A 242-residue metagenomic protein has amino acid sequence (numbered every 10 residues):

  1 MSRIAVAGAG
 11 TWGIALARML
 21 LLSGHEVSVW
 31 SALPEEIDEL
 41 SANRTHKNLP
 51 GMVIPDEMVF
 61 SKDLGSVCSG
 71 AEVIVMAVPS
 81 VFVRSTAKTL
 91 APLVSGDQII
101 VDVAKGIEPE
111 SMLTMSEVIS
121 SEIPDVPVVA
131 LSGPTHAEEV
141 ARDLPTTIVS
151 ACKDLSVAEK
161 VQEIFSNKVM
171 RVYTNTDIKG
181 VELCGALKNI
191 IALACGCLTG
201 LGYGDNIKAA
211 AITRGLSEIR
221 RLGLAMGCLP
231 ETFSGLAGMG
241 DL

Functional and structural regions predicted by a protein language model:
M1-V53, V59-K62, T89: NAD(P)+-binding Rossmann beta1-loop-alpha1 motif at the extreme N-terminus of oxidoreductases
I4, V27, V126-V128, V172: Hydrophobic anchor at the start of a short beta-strand that flanks the dinucleotide cofactor-binding loop
F60-S69, V73-P145, V161: Rossmann-like NAD(P)(H) cofactor-binding subdomain of soluble oxidoreductases
F82, L93, V118-V126, P145-T232: Internal alpha-helical scaffold of NAD(P)-dependent oxidoreductase catalytic cores
L236-L242: Short, intrinsically disordered, charge-balanced linker/junction segments flanking boundaries in proteins
